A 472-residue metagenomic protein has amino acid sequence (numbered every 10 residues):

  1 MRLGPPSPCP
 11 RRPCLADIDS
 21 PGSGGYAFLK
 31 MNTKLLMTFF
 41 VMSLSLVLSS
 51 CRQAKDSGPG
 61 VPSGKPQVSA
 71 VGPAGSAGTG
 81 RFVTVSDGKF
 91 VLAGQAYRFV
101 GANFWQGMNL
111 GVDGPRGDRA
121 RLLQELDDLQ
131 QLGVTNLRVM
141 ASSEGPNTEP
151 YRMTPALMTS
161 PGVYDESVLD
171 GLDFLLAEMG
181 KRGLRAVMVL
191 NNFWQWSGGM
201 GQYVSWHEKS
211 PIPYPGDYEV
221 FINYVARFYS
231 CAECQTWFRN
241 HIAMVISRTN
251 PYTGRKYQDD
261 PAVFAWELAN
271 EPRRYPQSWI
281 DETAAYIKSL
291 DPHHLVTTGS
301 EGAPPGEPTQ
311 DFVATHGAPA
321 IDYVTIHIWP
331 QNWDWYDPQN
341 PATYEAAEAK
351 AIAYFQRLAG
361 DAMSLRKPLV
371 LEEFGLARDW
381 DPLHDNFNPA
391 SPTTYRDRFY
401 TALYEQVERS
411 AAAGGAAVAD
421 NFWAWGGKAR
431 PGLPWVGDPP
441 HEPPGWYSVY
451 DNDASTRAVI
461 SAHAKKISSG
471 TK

Functional and structural regions predicted by a protein language model:
D17, Y26-A27: Short, positively charged and aromatic/hydrophobic N-terminal segments
L29-M37: Bacterial N-terminal signal peptides that target proteins for export
M37-S43: Sec-dependent N-terminal signal peptides
V47-S50: C-terminal motif of bacterial Sec signal peptides marking the signal peptidase cleavage site
R52-P59: Bacterial lipoprotein signal-peptidase II cleavage site
V61-F82: N-terminal low-complexity, Pro/Thr/Ser-rich intrinsically disordered segments that act as propeptides or flexible
A77-W335, Y344-P368, F374-G470: Active-site mouth of glycoside hydrolases
